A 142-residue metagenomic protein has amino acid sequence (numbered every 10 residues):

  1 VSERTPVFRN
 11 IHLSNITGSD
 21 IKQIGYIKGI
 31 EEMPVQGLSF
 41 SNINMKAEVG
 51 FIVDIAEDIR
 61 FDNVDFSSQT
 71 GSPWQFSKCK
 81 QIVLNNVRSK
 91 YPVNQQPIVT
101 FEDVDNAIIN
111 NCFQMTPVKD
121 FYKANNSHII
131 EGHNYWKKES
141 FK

Functional and structural regions predicted by a protein language model:
V1-K142: Extracellular/periplasmic carbohydrate-active domains that bind, remodel, or depolymerize complex polysaccharides
